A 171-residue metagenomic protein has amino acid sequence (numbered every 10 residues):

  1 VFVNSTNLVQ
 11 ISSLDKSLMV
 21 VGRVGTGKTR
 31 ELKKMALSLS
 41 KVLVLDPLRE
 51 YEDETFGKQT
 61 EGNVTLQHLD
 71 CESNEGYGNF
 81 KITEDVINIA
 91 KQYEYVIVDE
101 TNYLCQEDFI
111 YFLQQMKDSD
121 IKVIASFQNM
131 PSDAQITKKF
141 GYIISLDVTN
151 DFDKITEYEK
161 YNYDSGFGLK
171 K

Functional and structural regions predicted by a protein language model:
V1-D15: Pre-Walker A adenine-sensing motif
V20: Hydrophobic anchor at the beta1->P-loop junction of P-loop NTPases
G25: Walker A (P-loop) phosphate-binding loop of P-loop NTPases
K28: Conserved lysine of the Walker
E31: Hydrophobic positions on the alpha1 helix immediately C-terminal to the Walker A/P-loop
K41, Q92-Y95, D118-A125: Loop/turn-to-beta-strand initiation segments
V86-Q106: Conserved P-loop NTPase "ATPase switch" module shared by AAA+ and STAND
T101-L169: Replace "adjacent to P-loop NTPase cores in ATP/GTP-dependent enzymes" with "adjacent to NTP-binding cores
